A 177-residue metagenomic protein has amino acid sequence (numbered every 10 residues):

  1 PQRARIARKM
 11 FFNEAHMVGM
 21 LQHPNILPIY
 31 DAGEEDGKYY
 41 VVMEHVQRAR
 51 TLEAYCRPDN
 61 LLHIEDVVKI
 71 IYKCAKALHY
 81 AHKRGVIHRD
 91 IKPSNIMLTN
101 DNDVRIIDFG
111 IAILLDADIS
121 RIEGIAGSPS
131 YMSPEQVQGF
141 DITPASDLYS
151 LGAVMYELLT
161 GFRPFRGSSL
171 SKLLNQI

Functional and structural regions predicted by a protein language model:
P1-I177: Conserved ATP-binding/catalytic core of the eukaryotic-like protein kinase fold, especially serine/threonine kinases
